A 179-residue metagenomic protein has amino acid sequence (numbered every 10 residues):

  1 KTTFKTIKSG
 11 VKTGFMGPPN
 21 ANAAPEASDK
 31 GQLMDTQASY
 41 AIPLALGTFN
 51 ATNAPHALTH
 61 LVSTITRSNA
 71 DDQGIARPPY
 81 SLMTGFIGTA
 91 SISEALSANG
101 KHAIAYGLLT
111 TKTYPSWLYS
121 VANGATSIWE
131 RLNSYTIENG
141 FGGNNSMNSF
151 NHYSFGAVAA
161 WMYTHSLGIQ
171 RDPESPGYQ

Functional and structural regions predicted by a protein language model:
K1-Q179: Active-site core of glycosidic bond-cleaving carbohydrate-active enzymes
